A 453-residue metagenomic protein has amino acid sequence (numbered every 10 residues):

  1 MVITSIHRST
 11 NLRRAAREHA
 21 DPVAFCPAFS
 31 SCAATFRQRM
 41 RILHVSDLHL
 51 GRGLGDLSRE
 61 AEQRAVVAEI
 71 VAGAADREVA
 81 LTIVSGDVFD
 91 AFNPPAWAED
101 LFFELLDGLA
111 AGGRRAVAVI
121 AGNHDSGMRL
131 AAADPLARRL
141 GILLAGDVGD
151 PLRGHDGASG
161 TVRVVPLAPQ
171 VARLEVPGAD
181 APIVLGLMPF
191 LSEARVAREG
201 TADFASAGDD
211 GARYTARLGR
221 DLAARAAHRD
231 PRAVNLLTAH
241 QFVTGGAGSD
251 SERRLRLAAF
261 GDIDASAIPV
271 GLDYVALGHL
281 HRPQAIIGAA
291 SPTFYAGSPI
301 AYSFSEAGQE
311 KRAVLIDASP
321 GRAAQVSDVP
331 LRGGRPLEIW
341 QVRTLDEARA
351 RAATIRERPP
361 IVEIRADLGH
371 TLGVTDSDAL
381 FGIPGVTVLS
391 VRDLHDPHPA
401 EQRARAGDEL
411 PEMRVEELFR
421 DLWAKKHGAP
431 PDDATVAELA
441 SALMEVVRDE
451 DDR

Functional and structural regions predicted by a protein language model:
C32-R114, A434-V436, S441-R453: N-terminal active-site segment of His-dependent metallophosphoesterases
V45-S46, T82-G86, A116-N123, L143-V148 (+3 more regions): Active-site neighborhood of phospho(di)ester-bond hydrolases with catalytic His/Asp-centered motifs
H49, V79-W97, R114-M128, V243-A259: Active-site neighborhood of divalent metal-dependent phosphoester/pyrophosphate hydrolases
L54-G55, V88-L105, A121-L140, A145-G146 (+2 more regions): Metal-dependent catalytic neighborhoods of phosphoester/phosphodiester hydrolases
L81, A318-R453: Accessory, non-catalytic peripheral segments of nucleic-acid enzymes
L136, L140-A258, S319: Conserved catalytic scaffold of divalent metal-dependent phosphoesterases
R138-G146, V243-G245, S249-D317, R322: Conserved beta-sheet core of the metallophosphoesterase superfamily
G149, D156-A181, S291-R358: Binuclear metal-dependent phosphoesterase catalytic core
